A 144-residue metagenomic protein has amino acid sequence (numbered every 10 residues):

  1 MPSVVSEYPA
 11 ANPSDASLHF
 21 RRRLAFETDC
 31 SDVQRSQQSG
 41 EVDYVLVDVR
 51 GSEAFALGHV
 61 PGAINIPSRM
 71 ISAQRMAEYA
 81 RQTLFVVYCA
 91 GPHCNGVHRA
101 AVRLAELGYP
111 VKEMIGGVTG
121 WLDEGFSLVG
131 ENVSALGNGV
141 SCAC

Functional and structural regions predicted by a protein language model:
M1-L46, R50-L57, N132-C144: Flexible, polar/low-complexity N-terminal or interdomain linker segments that lie immediately upstream of folded
F26, N65-S68: A conditional alpha-helix N-cap/helix-loop micro-motif detector
G40-L46, P61-G62, L84, P110: Short active-site oxyanion
F55-P61, W121: Short loop/helix-cap segments at secondary-structure boundaries that form the rim of catalytic
I64, Q82, L128-N132: Short, hinge-like loop/turn segments at secondary-structure boundaries
M70-R75: Alpha-helical scaffolding within the catalytic cores of extracellular/periplasmic polymer-degrading hydrolases
M76-L122: Catalytic cysteine-centered active loop of the rhodanese-like fold, especially the PTP/DSP P-loop
Y109-C144: A generic hydrophobic-segment detector
